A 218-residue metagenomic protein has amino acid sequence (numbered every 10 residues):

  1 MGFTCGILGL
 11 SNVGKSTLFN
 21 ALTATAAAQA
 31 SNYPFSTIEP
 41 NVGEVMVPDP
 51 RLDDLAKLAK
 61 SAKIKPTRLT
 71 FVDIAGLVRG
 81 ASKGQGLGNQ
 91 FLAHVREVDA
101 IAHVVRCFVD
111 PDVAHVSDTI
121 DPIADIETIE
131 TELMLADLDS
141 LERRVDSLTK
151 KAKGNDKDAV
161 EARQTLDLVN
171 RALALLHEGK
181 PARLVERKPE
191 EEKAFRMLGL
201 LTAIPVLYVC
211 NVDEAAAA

Functional and structural regions predicted by a protein language model:
M1-A114, I123, L141-E142, L148: Conserved G1/Walker A P-loop phosphate-binding module
G2-L8, V13, F19, E142 (+1 more regions): C-terminal-of-GTPase-core extension/linker across diverse P-loop GTPases
N41-M46, R79, D118, D125 (+2 more regions): Short amphipathic alpha-helical patches
D49, L135, R163-L166: Electropositive phosphate-/nucleotide-binding environments in soluble metabolic enzymes
L77-K83, D118-L133, D156-E161, A215-A217: Flexible beta-alpha connector loops of hexameric P-loop NTPases
M134-L138, R143-R144: Glycine-rich phosphate-binding loop plus the immediately following alpha-helix
